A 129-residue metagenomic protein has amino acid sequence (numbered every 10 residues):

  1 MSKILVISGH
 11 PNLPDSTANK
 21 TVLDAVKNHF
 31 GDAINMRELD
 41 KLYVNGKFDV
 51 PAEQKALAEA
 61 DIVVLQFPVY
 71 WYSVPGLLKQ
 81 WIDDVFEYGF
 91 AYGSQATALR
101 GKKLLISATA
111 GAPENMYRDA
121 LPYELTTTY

Functional and structural regions predicted by a protein language model:
M1-A33: N-terminal beta1-alpha1 ligand-phosphate binding loop
I4, I34-N35, A112-M116: Short, basic/glycine-rich phosphate-binding loops at helix/coil junctions that contact nucleotide phosphates
L5-I7, N35-R37, L105-S107: Hydrophobic/aromatic beta-strand patches that form the interior of the parallel beta-sheet core in alpha/beta enzyme
P11-P14, K41-V44, P122-Y123: Short histidine/acidic/glycine/proline-rich micro-motifs that form metal- and phosphate-coordinating active-site loops
T17-T21, F48, G76-Q80: Generic recognition of short, well-ordered alpha-helical segments
D32-V44: A short beta-strand-loop structural module common to alpha/beta enzyme folds
Y43-P51: Structural motif
P51-Y129: Helix-loop-strand module that forms the ligand-binding subsite of alpha/beta enzymes
